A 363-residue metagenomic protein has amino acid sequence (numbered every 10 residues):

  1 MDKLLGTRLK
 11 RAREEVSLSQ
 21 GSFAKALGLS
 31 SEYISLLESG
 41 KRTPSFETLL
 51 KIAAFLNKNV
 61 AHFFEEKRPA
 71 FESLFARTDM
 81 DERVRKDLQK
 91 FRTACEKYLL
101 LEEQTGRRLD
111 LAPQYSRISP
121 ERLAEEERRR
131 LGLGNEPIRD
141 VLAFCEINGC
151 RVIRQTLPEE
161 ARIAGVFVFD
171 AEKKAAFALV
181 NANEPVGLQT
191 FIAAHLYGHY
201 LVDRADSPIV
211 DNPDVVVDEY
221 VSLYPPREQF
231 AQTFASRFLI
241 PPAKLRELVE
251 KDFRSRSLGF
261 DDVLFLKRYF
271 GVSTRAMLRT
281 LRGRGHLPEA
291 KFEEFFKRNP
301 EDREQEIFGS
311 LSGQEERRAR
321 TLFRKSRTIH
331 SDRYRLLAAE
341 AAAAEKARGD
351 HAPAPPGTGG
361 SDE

Functional and structural regions predicted by a protein language model:
M1-E363: Active-site hotspot residues in diverse enzymes, especially metal/ion-binding acidic/histidine motifs
